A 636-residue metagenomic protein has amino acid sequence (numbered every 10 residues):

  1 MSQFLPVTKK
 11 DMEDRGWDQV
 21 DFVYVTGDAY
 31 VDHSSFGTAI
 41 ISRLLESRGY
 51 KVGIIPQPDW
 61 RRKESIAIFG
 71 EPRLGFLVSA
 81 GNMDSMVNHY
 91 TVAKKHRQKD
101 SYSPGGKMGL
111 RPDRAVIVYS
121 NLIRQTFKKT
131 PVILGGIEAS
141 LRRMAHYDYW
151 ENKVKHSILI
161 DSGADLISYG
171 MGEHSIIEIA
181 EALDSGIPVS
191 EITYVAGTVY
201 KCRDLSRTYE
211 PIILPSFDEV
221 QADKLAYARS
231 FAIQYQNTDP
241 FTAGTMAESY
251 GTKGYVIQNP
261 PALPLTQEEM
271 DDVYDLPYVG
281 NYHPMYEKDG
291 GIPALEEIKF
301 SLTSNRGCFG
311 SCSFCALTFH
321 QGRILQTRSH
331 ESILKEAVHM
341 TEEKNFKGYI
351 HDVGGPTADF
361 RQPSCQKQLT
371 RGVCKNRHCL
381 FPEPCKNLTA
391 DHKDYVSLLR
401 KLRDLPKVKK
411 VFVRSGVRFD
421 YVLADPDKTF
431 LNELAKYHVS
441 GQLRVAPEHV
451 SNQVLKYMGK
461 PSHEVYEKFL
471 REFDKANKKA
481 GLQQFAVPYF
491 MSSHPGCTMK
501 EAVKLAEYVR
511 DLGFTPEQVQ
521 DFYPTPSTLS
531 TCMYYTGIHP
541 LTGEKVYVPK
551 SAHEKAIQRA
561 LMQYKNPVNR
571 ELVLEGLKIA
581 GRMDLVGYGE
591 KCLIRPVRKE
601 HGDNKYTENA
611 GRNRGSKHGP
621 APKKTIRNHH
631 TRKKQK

Functional and structural regions predicted by a protein language model:
Y24, I55, D59-W60, H339-V487 (+1 more regions): Conserved SAM/AdoMet-binding glycine-rich loop
V25-D28, D289-A316, T341, Y349: N-terminal pre-triad scaffold of radical SAM enzymes
G37, P56-G251, Q258-N259: Glycine-rich beta-alpha loop elements in corrinoid/cobalamin-binding modules across cobalamin-dependent enzymes
R61, S190-T238, A262-L265, I292 (+4 more regions): Terminal amphipathic helices with adjacent charged low-complexity linkers/tails
D84-A93, L141-R143, E173-E178, R203-S206 (+7 more regions): Flexible glycine/acidic-rich beta-alpha junction loops that bind and position SAM and/or redox cofactors in anaerobic
I158-G170, A560-N604: Amphipathic alpha-helical packing elements
D165, V273, C308, I333 (+3 more regions): Conserved, mostly hydrophobic/aromatic
R371, R377, L593-K636: Acidic, low-complexity intrinsically disordered tails
